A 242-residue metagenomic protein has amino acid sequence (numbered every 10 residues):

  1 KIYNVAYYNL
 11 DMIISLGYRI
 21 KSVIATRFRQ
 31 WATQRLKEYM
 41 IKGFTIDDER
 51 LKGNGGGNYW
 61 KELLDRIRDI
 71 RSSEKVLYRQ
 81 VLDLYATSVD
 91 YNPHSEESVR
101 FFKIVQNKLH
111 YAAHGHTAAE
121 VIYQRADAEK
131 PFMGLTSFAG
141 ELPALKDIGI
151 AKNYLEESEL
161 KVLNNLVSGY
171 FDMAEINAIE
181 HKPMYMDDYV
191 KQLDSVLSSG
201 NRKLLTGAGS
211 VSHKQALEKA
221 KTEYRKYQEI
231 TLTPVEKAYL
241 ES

Functional and structural regions predicted by a protein language model:
K1-E38: A surface-exposed, charged beta-strand/loop segment in the N-terminal or early-internal portion of soluble proteins
V23-S242: Positively charged, phosphate-engaging catalytic surfaces used for nucleic-acid and nucleotide handling
